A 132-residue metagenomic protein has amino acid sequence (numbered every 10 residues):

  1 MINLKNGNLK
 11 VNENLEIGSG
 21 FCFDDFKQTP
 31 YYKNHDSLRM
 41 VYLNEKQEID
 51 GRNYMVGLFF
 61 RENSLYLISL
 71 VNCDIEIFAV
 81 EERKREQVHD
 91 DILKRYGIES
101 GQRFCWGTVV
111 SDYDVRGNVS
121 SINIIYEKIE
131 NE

Functional and structural regions predicted by a protein language model:
M1-G107, S111-E132: Short helix/turn-capping signatures at newly exposed starts of structured segments
